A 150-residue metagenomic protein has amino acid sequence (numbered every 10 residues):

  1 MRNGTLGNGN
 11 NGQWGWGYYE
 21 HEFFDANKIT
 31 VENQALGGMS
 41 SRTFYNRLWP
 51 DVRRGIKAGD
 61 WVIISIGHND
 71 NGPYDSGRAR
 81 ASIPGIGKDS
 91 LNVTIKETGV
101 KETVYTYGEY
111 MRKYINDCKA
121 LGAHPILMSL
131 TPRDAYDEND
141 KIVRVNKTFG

Functional and structural regions predicted by a protein language model:
M1-A35, P50-V62, A81-I86: Serine-esterase "nucleophile elbow" of acetyl-processing enzymes
M1-L6, M39-S40, N69-N71: Catalytic nucleophile-elbow at a beta strand-turn-alpha helix junction centered on a G-D-S/GDSL motif, marking
L6-N10, F44, E138-V143: Short, solvent-exposed loop/turn segments at secondary-structure boundaries
G7-H21, S40, E102-E109, K113 (+1 more regions): Secondary-structure junction/capping motif
A35-S41, A135: Acidic helix-start/capping segments at beta-turn-to-alpha-helix junctions
S41-D51: N-terminal post-signal-peptidase region of extra-cytosolic proteins
D51-G150: Alpha-helical cap/lid subdomain in secreted, periplasmic, or secretory-pathway luminal O-acyl-processing enzymes
